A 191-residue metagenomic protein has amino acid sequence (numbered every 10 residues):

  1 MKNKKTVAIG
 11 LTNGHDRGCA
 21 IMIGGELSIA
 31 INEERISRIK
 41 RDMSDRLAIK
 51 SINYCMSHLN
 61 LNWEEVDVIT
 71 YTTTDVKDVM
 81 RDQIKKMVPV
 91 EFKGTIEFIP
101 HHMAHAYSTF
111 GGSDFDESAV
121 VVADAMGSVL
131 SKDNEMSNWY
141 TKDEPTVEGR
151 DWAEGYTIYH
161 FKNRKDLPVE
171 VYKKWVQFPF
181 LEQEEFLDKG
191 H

Functional and structural regions predicted by a protein language model:
M1-H191: Short acidic/glycine-rich loops and adjacent helix/strand connectors that line catalytic pockets where negatively
